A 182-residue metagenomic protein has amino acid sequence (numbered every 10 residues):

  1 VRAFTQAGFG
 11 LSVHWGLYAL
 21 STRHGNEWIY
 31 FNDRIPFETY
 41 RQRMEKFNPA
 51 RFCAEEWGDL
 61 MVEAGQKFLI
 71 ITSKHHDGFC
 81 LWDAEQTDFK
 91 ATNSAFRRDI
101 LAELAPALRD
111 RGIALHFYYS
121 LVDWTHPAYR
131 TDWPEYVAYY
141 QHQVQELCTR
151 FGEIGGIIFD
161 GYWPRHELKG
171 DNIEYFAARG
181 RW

Functional and structural regions predicted by a protein language model:
V1-W182: Mature catalytic domains of secreted/periplasmic carbohydrate-active enzymes
